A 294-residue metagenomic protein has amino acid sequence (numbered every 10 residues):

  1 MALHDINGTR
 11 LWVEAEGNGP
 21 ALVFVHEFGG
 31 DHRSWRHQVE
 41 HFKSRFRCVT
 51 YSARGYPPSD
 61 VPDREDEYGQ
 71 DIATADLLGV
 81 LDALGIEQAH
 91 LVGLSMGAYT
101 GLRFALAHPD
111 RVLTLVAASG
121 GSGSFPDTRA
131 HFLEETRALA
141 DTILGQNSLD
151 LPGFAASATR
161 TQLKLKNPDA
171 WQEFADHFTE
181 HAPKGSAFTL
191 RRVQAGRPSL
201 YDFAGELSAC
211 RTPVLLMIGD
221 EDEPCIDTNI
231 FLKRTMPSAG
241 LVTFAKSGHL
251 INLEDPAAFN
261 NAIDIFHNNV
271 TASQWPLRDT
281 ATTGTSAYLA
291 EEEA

Functional and structural regions predicted by a protein language model:
G19, E27-G30, S95: Active-site glycine-rich loops that stabilize anionic/oxyanionic intermediates across multiple enzyme folds
E27-H37, C48: Serine-hydrolase catalytic-loop signature spanning alpha/beta hydrolases and amidase-signature enzymes
E40-K43, V49-V92, M96, N261-D264: Active-site loop/oxyanion-hole signature of alpha/beta-hydrolase fold enzymes
L102, L106-A107, V112-Q146: Flexible "cap/lid" loop of the alpha/beta hydrolase fold
P126-H131, G145-E206: Conserved alpha/beta-hydrolase catalytic His-Asp/Glu region
C210, L216-I218: Short beta-strand/loop motif that positions the catalytic acidic residue of the alpha/beta-hydrolase fold
E223-T228: Conserved alpha/beta-hydrolase "acid-adjacent" motif
A239-A294: Catalytic active-site module of serine/aspartate enzymes centered on a nucleophile-bearing elbow/loop
